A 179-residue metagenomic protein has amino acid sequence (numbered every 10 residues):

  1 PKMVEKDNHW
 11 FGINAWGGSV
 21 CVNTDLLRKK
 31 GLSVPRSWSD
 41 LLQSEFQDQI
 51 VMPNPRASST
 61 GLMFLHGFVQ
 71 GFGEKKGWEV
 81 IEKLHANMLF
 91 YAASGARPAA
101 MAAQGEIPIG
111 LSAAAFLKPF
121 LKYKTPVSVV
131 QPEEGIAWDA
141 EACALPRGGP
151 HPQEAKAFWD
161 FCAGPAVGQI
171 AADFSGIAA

Functional and structural regions predicted by a protein language model:
P1, E5-D7, P119-Q131: Ligand-binding "clamshell"
P1-E106: Extracytoplasmic ligand-binding site segments that recognize negatively charged/polar headgroups
C21-L26, D139-P152, I170-A171: A bilobed periplasmic-binding-protein/Venus flytrap-type ligand-binding module shared by bacterial periplasmic
T24, N54, A114-A115, F174-S175: Short secondary-structure boundary segments
F46-P53, F161-A178: Periplasmic-binding protein-like
V80-H85, Y91-A92, Y123-R147: Periplasmic-binding protein-like
P98-A99, L117, A155, G168: Short, hydrophobic alpha-helical packing/hinge segments within bilobed ligand-binding/sensory domains
A103, I107-P126: A ligand-binding cleft/hinge motif common to bilobed small-molecule-binding domains
